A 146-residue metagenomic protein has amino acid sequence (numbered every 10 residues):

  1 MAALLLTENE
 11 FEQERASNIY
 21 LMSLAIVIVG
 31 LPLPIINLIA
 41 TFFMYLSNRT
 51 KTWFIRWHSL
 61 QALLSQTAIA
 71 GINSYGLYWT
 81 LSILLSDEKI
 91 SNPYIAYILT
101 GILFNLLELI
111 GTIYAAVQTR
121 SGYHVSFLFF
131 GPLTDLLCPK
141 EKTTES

Functional and structural regions predicted by a protein language model:
A2-S146: Alpha-helical membrane insertion/targeting regions
